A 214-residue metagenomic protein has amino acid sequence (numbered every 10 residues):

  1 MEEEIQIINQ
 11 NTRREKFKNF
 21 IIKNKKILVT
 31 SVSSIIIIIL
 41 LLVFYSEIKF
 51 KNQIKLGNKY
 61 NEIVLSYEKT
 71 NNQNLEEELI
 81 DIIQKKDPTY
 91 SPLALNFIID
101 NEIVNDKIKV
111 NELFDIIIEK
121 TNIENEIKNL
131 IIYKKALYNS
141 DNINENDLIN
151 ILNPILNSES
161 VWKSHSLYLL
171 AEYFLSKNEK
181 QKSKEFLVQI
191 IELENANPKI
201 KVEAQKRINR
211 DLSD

Functional and structural regions predicted by a protein language model:
M1-I37: N-terminal positive-inside, membrane-proximal cytosolic segments immediately preceding the first
E2-Q10, L65, E119-I123: Acidic, proline/glycine-rich low-complexity intrinsically disordered segments
N11, Q53-G57, Q73-E76, N146 (+1 more regions): Amphipathic alpha-helical repeat elements characteristic of tetratricopeptide repeat
I38-N58: Transmembrane signal-anchor/signal-peptide helices with a preference for the extracytoplasmic
E62-L93: Short extracytoplasmic
N74-I82, L113-I117, L152: Amphipathic alpha-helices of TPR/Sel1-like and other helical repeat/solenoid scaffolds
K86-T89, L95, E102-N105, V110 (+1 more regions): Soluble extracytoplasmic domains of inner/organellar membrane proteins
